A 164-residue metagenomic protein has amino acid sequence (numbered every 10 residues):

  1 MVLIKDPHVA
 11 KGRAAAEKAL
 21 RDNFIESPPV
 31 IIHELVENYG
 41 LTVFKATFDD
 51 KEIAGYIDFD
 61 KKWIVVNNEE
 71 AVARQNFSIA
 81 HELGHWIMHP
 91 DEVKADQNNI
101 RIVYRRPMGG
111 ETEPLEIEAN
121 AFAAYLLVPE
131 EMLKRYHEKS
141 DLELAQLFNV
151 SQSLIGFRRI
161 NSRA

Functional and structural regions predicted by a protein language model:
M1-A164: Active-site hotspot residues in diverse enzymes, especially metal/ion-binding acidic/histidine motifs
